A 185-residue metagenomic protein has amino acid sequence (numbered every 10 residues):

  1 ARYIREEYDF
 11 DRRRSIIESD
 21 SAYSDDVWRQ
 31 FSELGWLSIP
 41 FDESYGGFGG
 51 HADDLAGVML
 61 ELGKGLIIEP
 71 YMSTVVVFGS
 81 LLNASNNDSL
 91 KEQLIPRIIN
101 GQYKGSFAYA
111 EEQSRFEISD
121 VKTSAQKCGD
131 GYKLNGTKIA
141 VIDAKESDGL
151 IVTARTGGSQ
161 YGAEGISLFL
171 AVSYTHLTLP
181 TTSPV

Functional and structural regions predicted by a protein language model:
A1-M72, S89-R97: Amphipathic, small/basic residue-rich leader segments at the start of a protein or domain
V77-N86: Helix-loop "lid/cap" segments that line or gate small-molecule binding pockets
G101-Y109: A short, Trp-centered hydrophobic/proline-enriched beta-strand micro-motif
T123-A125: A structural signal for short hydrophobic beta-strand segments in well-ordered beta-sheet cores
G131, N135-Y174: A short core secondary-structure module
T175-T181: Conserved small/polar residues in nucleotide/adenosyl-binding loops
